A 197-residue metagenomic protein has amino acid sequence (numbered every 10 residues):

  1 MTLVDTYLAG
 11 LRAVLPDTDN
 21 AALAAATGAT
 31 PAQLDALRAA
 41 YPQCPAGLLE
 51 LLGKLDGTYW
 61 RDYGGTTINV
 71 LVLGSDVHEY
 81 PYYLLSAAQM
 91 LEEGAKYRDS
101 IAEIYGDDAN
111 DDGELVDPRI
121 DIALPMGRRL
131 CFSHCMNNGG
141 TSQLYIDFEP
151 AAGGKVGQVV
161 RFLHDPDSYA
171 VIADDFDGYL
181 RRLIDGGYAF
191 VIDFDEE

Functional and structural regions predicted by a protein language model:
M1-G139: A surface-exposed partner-binding patch
G140-Q143, S168-A170: Short active-site-adjacent structural elements
Q143-A152: Low-complexity, glycine/alanine/valine/leucine- and proline-rich hydrophobic stretches
R161-S168: Short, solvent-exposed aromatic-acidic interface loops
Y169-E197: Acidic, proline/glycine-rich low-complexity IDRs
